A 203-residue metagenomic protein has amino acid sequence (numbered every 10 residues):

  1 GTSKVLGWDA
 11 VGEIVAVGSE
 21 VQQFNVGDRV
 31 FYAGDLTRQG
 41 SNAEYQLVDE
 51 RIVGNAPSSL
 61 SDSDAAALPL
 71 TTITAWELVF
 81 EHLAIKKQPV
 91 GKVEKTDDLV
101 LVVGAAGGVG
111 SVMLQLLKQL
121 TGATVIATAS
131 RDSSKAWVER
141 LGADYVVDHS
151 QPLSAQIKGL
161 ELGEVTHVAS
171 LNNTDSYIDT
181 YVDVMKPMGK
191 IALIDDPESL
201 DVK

Functional and structural regions predicted by a protein language model:
G1-Q39: Glycine-rich beta-strand-centered segment in the early N-terminal region that forms part of a ligand/cofactor-binding
S19, A127-W137, D175-I178, S199: Short glycine/proline-centered loop/turn elements that form peptide/ligand docking sites
T37-E50: A structural motif shared across PLP-dependent enzymes of the aminotransferase-like
A66-Q151: Mid-domain Rossmann-like dinucleotide-binding core that forms the NAD(H)/NADP(H) cofactor-binding site
P152-G163: Short amphipathic alpha-helix with an adjacent loop that forms part of the alpha/beta core around
N172-K203: Glycine-rich phosphate-binding loop and adjacent beta-alpha segment of Rossmann(oid) nucleotide-cofactor-binding
